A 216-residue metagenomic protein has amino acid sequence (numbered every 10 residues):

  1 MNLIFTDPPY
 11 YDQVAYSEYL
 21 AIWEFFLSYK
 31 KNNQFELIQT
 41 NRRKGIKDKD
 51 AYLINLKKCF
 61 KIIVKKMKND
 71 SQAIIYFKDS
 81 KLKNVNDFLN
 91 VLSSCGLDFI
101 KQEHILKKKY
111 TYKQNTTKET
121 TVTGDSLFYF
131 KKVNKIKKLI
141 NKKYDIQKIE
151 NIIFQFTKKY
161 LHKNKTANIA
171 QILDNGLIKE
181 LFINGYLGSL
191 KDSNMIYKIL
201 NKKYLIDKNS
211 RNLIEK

Functional and structural regions predicted by a protein language model:
M1-K216: S-adenosyl-L-methionine-dependent nucleic acid methyltransferase catalytic domains
